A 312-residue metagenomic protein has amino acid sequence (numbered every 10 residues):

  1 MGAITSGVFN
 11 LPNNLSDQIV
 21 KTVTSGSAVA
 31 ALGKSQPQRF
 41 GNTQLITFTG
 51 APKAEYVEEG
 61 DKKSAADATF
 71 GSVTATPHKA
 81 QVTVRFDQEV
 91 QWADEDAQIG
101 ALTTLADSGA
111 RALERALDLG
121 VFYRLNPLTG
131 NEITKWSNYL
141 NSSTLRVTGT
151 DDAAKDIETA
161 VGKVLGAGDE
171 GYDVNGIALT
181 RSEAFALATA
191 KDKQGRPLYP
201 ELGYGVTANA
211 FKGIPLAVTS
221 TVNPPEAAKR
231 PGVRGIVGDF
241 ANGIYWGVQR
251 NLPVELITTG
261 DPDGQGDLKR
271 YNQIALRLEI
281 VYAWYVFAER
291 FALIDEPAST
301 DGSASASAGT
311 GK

Functional and structural regions predicted by a protein language model:
M1-A30, K34-S35, L256, G260-K312: Protruding loop/beta-arch "assembly-hinge" segments enriched in small, turn-prone residues
G2-V82: Assembly/oligomerization interface modules of large self-assembling protein complexes
A51, V90, R115, E183-F185 (+2 more regions): Short loop/turn segments at secondary-structure transitions that flank enzyme active sites
Y56-E58, D96, A188-D192, E226-P231 (+1 more regions): Short conserved micro-motifs at the rims of enzyme active sites and ligand-binding pockets
Q81-R85, L278: Short amphipathic
F86-A167, S303-K312: Alpha-helical scaffold segments that mediate packing/assembly in large oligomeric complexes
N126-G130, S182-A186, V222-P224, Q273 (+1 more regions): Short, catalytically relevant binding-site loops at active-site mouths
D151, K155-D267, K312: Extended oligomerization regions of viral-like shell subunits
